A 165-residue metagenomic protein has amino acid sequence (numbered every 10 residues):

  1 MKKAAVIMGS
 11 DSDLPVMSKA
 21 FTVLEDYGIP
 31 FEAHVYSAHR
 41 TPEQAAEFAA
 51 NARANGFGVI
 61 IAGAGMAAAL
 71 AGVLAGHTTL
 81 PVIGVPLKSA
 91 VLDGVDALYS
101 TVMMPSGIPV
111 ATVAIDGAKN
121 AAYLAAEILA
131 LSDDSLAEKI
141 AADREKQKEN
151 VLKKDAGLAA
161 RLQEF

Functional and structural regions predicted by a protein language model:
M1-R40: Glycine-rich phosphate/diphosphate-binding loop of Rossmann-like nucleotide-binding domains
K2-K3, I29-E32, T79-L80, V102-V110: Glycine/charged-rich beta-loop-alpha catalytic/anionic-binding loops adjacent to active sites
D13-M17, T41-A45, A64-V73, L92-V95 (+1 more regions): Short glycine/serine/threonine-rich phosphate/pyrophosphate-binding segments that cradle anionic phosphate groups
P15, A33, E43, M66 (+1 more regions): Acidic, glycine/proline-rich low-complexity segments that act as flexible tails and inter-domain linkers
F48-P86: Glycine-rich phosphate-binding loop
L92-E138: Short, glycine-/small-residue-rich phosphate/pyrophosphate-handling segment
L129-F165: Glycine-rich phosphate/pyrophosphate-binding loop and the adjoining helix
